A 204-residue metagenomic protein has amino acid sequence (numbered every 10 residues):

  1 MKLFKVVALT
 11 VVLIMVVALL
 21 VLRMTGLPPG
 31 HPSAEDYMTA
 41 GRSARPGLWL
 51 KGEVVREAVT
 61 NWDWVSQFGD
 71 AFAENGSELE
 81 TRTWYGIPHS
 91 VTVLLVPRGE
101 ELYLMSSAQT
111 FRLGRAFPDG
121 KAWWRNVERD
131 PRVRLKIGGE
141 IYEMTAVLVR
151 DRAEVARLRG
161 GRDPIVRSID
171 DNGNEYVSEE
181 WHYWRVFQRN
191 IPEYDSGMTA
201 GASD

Functional and structural regions predicted by a protein language model:
M1-V17: N-terminal Sec-pathway targeting helices
I14-A34: Membrane-interface motif at the C-terminal end of an N-terminal transmembrane signal
L22, G26, G69-T83, V127 (+3 more regions): Short N-terminal helix-initiation segments at or just after the protein's N-terminus
L27-P88: Short, conserved active-site entrance elements at the starts or edges of catalytic domains
T39-V54, T110-D204: Short, structured beta-strand-loop surface elements
S43-A44, R56-F72, G99-Y103, A108-L113 (+1 more regions): Generic detector of short, locally flexible boundary/turn motifs and exposed helical patches
E74-A116, E143-M144: Short beta-strand segments
